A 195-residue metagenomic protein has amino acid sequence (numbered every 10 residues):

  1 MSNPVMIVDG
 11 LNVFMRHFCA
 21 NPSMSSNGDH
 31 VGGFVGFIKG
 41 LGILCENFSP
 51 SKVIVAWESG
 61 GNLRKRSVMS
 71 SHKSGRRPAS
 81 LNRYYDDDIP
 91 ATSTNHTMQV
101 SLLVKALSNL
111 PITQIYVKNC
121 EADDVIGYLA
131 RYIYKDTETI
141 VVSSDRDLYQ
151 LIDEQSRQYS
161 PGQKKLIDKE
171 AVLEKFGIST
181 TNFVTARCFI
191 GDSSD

Functional and structural regions predicted by a protein language model:
S2-I140, L148-L166: Noncatalytic, basic helical substrate-engagement surface that gates or grips nucleic-acid strands
L41, K169, F183: Generic structural marker for isolated residues within well-ordered, non-membrane alpha-helices of soluble domains
S144, N182-D195: Helix-hairpin-helix
V172: Surface-exposed, charge/polar-rich loops and edge strands
G177-I178: Conserved catalytic alpha/beta core of Sir2/sirtuin-type deacylases, generalized to analogous enzyme cores that bind
